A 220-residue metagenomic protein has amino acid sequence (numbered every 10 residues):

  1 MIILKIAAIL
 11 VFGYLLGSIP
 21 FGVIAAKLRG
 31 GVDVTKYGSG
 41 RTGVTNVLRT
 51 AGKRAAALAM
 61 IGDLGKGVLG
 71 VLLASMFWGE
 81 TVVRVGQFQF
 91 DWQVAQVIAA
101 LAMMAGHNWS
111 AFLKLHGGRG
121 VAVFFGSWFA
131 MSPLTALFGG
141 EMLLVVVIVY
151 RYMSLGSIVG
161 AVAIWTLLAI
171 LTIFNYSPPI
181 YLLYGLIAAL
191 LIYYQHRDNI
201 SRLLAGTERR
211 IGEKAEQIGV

Functional and structural regions predicted by a protein language model:
M1-A8, L72-I98, F129-A136, I170-Y184: Helix-coil boundary and interhelical linker segments in multi-pass alpha-helical membrane proteins
I9, G13-S18, G22, A26 (+13 more regions): Alpha-helical transmembrane segments in multi-pass membrane proteins
G22-A25, N46, M104-H116, M142-R151 (+1 more regions): C-terminal ends of transmembrane helices
V23-A55, G117, S201-V220: Cytosolic, membrane-interface loops and tails of multi-pass inner-membrane proteins
V32-V44, A111-F125, Y152-A161: Short, non-helical or kinked segments that cap or interrupt transmembrane helices
L48-K53, A74-W78, G120-Y150, V162-T172: Interfacial segments of multi-pass membrane proteins
L72, M76, W109-F112, V145-V149 (+3 more regions): Structural signature of transmembrane alpha-helix termini at the membrane-water interface
L137-G139, M153-A161, Y176-I187: Loop-to-transmembrane alpha-helix initiation sites
